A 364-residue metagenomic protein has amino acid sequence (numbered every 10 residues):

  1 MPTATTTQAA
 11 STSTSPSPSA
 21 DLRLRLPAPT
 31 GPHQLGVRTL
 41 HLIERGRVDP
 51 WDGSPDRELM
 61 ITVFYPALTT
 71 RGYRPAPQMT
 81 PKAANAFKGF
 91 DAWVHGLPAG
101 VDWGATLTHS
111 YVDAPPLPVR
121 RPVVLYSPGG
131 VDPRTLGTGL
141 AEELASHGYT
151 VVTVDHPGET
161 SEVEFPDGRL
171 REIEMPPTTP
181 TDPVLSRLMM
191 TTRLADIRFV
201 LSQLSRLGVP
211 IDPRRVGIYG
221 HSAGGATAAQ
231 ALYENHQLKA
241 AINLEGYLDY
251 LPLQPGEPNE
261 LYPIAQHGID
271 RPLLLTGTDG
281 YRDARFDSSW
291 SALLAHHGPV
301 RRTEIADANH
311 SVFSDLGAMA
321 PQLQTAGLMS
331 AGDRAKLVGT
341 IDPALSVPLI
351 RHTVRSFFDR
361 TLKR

Functional and structural regions predicted by a protein language model:
M1-D21: N-terminal low-complexity, Pro/Thr-rich disordered segments that flank secretion/membrane-targeting signals
P16-V124, R334-P343: Domain-level recognition of soluble alpha/beta enzyme cores, biased toward histidine phosphatases/phosphomutases
R23, L293-R364: C-terminal catalytic-base region of ester-bond hydrolases, centering on the histidine of the charge-relay
F64-L68, P77-V94, T135-P177, A306: Active-site machinery of serine-nucleophile hydrolases
W103-E164, Y250, R282-D283: Short substrate-entry loop that stabilizes the transition state in hydrolases
P118, K239-H310: The feature captures the conserved acid-bearing segment of alpha/beta-hydrolase catalytic domains
G158-P213: Alpha/beta-hydrolase active-site loop
V200-E260: Primarily recognizes the serine-hydrolase "nucleophile elbow" in alpha/beta-hydrolase and SGNH/GDSL folds
